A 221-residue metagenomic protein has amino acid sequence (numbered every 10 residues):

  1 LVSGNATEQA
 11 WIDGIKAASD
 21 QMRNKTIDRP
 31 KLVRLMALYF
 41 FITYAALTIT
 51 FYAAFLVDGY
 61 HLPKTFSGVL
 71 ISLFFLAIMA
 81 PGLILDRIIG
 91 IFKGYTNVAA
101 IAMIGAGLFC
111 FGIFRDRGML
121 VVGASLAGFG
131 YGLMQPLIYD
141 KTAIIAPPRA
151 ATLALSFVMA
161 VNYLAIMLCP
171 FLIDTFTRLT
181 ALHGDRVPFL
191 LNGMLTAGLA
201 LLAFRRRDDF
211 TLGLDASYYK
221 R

Functional and structural regions predicted by a protein language model:
L1-R23, T211-K220: Flexible cytoplasmic inter-helical loops of multi-pass small-molecule transporters
K31-S72: Extracytoplasmic gate region of multi-pass secondary transporters
V69-I78, N162: Transmembrane alpha-helical segments of major facilitator superfamily
A80-K93, T177-R178: Helix-to-loop junctions at the C-terminal end of transmembrane segments in multipass secondary transporters
G94-I138: C-terminal transmembrane helical hairpin of 12-TM major facilitator-type secondary transporters
I145-A181: A late C-terminal transmembrane helix in Major Facilitator Superfamily
I173-T196: A membrane-interface helix-boundary motif in multi-pass transporters
P188-R221: Multi-pass alpha-helical transporter architecture, strongest for 12-TM Major Facilitator/SLC carriers used
